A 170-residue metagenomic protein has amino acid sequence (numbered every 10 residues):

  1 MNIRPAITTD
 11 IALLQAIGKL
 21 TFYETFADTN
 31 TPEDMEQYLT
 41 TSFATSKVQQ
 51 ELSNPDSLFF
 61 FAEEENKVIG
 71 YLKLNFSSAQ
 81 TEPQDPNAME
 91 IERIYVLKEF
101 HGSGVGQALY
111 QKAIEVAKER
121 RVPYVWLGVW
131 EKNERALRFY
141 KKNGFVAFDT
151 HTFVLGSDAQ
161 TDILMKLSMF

Functional and structural regions predicted by a protein language model:
M1-I3: Extreme N-terminal starter segment of soluble prokaryotic enzymes
P5-I11, Q15-D28, E36-E99, Y110-K112 (+3 more regions): Acetyl-CoA-dependent GNAT
F60, D85-M89, P123-L137, K141-N143 (+1 more regions): C-terminal "cap" of GNAT-fold acetyltransferases
L97-E99, S103, E131-K132: Active-site acidic-Proline motif in GNAT/NAT acetyltransferases
G102-E115, R138-K142: Conserved acetyl-CoA-binding loop-helix of GNAT-fold acetyltransferases
S103, R120-P123: Short coil/turn segments at alpha/beta junctions that flank glycine-rich nucleotide-binding fingerprints
